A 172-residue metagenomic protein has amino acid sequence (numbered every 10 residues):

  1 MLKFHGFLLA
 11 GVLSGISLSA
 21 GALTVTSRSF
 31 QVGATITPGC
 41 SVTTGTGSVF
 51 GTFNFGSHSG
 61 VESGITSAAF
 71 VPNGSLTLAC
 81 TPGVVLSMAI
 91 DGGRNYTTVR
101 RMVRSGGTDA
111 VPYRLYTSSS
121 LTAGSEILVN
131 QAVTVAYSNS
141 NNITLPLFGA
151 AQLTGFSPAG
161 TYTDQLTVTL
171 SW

Functional and structural regions predicted by a protein language model:
M1-L8: Bacterial N-terminal signal peptides that target proteins for export
L9-S14: Hydrophobic helical h-region of N-terminal Sec-dependent signal peptides in bacterial secretory/periplasmic proteins
S17-A20: N-terminal signal peptide c-region/cleavage motif recognized by signal peptidases
A22-S105, Q131-W172: N-terminal small/polar-rich segments of proteins
D91-G93, R114-S118: Predominantly extracellular/luminal cell-surface or secreted proteins
R101-R104, T108-L115: Glycan-recognition/cleft segments
S119-L121, W172: Solvent-exposed strand-loop boundary residues in beta-sheet-rich modules
A123-V129: Short beta-strand and strand-turn-strand segments in soluble, beta-rich domains
